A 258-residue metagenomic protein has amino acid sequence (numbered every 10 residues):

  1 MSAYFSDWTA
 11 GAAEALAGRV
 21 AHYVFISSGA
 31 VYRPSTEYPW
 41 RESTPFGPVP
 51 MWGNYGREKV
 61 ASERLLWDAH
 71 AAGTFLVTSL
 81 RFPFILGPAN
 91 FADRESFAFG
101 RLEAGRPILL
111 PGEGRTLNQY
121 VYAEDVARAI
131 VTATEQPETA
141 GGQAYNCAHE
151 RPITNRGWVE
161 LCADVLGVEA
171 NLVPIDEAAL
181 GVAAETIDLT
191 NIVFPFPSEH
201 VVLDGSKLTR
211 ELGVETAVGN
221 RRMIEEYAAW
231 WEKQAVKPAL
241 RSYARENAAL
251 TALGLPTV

Functional and structural regions predicted by a protein language model:
M1-W40, P50, E63-D68: NAD(P)-cofactor binding segment of oxidoreductase domains
V31, I85-G87, V126: Conserved sequence/active-site signature of Rossmann-fold short-chain dehydrogenase/reductase
Y38-R64, A92-S96, Q119-Y120, P152: Short-chain dehydrogenase/reductase
P45, F99-P111, V168-V173: A short C-terminal helix-loop "cap" of Rossmann-like NAD(P)-dependent dehydrogenase/epimerase domains
E63-A89: Conserved beta-loop-beta element that borders a ligand/cofactor-binding pocket
L66, I130-T134, C162, N220 (+1 more regions): Hydrophobic "lid"/C-terminal helical patch of Rossmann-like NAD(P)-dependent dehydrogenase/epimerase domains
A92-A98, P111-E135, G142-Q143: Substrate-positioning beta->alpha
A133-V193, G205, E211, E225-E226 (+2 more regions): Mid/C-terminal beta-alpha module of Rossmann-like enzyme folds, strongest in SDR-family dehydrogenases/epimerases
